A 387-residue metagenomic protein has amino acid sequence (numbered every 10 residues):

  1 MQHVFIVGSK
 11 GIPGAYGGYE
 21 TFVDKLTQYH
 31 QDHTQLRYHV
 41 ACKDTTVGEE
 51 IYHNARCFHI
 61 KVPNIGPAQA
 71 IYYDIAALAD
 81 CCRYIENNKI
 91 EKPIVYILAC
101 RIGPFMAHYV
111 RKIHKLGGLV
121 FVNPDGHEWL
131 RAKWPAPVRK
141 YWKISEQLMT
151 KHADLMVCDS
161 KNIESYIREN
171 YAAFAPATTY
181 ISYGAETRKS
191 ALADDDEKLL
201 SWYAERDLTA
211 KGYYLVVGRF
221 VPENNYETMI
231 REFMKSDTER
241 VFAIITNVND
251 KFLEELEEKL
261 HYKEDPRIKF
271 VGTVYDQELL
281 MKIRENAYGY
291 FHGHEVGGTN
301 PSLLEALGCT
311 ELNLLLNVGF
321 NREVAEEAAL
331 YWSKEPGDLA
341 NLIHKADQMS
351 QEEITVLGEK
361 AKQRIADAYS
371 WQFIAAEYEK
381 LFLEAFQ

Functional and structural regions predicted by a protein language model:
F5-V7, Y203-N224, I230-D237, F242-A243: Conserved donor-binding/catalytic core segment of Leloir-type glycosyltransferases
C42-T46, A185, V217, V241-L256 (+1 more regions): Glycosyltransferase donor-sugar binding loop
I71-C82, K92-P124, G298: An aromatic- and histidine-rich active-site surface loop
V138-M156: Membrane-proximal helix-turn-helix segments that form the acceptor-binding/catalytic region of lipid-linked
T150-T178, S182-S190, L199, N225 (+1 more regions): A short, active-site helix/loop in glycosyltransferases that binds the activated sugar's phosphate group
K282-G298, E311: Acidic donor-binding loop of glycosyltransferase active sites
G308-L315: Short hydrophobic beta-strand element within catalytic cores of glycosyltransferases and related nucleotide-activated
A329-G337, K345-Q351: Conserved acidic donor-binding segment of nucleotide-sugar-dependent glycosyltransferases
